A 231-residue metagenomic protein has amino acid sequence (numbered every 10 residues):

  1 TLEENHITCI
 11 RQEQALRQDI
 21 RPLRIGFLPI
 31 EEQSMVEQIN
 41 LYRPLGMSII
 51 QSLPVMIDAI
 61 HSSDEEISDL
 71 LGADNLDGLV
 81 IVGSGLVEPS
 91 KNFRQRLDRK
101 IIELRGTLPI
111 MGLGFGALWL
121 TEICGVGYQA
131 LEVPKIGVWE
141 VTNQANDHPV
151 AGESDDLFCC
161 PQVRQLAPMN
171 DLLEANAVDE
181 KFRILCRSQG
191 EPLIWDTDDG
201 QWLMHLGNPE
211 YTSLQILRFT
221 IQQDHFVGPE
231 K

Functional and structural regions predicted by a protein language model:
T1-V36, R43, I50, P54 (+5 more regions): Amide-donor transfer/coupling interface in amidating biosynthetic enzymes
E31-E37, V87, A117-W119: Gly/Ser/Thr-rich loops at beta-strand to alpha-helix junctions that form or flank small-molecule/cofactor-binding
I39-M47, F93-K100: Well-ordered, non-membrane alpha-helical segments in soluble/globular domains
D58-M111: Flexible gly/pro-rich beta->alpha loop and the following alpha-helix that scaffold active-site loops
D64-E65, G114-G116, G190: Short, polar loop motifs at secondary-structure junctions
E88-P89, L118-E122, M169-N170: Short, well-ordered, mixed-charge alpha-helical segments that flank or form enzyme active sites
K91-F93, C124-G125, L217-R218: Short amphipathic alpha-helical segments
I102-G127: Catalytic nucleophile loop
